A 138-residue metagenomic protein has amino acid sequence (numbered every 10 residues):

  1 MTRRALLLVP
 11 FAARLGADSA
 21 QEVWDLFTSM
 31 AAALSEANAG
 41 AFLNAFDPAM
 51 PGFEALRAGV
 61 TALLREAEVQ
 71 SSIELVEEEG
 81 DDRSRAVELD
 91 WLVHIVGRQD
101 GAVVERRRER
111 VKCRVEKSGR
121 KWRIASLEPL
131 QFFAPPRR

Functional and structural regions predicted by a protein language model:
M1-F11: N-terminal secretory signal peptides and thylakoid transit peptides that target proteins across membranes
L6, A62-E68, V103-R106: Short, solvent-exposed secondary-structure boundary motifs
L15-A17: Boundary at the C-terminal end of the N-terminal hydrophobic targeting segment
S19-E22, L34: Alpha-helix N-cap/loop-to-helix boundary motif
Q21-D25, A39-D82, A86-E88: Short solvent-exposed beta->alpha transition segments
D25-A31, R108: Short, charged low-complexity linear motifs
M30, L34-A41: Short helix-adjacent coil turns
D82-R138: Exposed beta-sheet edge and beta->alpha loop/turn motif
